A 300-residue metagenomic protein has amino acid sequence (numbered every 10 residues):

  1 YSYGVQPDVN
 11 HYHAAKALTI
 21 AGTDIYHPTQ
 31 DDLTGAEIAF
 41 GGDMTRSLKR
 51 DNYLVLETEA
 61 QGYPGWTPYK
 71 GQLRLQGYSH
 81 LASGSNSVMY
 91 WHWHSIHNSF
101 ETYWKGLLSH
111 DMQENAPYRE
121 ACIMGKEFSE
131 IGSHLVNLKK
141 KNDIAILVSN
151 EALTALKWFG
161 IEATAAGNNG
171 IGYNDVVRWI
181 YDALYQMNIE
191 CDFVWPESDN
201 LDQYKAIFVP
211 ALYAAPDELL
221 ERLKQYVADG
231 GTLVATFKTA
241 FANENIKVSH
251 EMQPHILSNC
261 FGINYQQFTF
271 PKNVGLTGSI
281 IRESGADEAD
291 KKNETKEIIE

Functional and structural regions predicted by a protein language model:
Y1-S2: Conserved, well-ordered alpha-helix/loop/beta-strand core segments that scaffold catalytic motifs
D8-H11: Short, glycine/polar-rich helix-capping loops at beta-to-alpha or helix-loop-helix junctions that flank or form
A15-E300: Carbohydrate-binding surfaces of carbohydrate-active enzymes
